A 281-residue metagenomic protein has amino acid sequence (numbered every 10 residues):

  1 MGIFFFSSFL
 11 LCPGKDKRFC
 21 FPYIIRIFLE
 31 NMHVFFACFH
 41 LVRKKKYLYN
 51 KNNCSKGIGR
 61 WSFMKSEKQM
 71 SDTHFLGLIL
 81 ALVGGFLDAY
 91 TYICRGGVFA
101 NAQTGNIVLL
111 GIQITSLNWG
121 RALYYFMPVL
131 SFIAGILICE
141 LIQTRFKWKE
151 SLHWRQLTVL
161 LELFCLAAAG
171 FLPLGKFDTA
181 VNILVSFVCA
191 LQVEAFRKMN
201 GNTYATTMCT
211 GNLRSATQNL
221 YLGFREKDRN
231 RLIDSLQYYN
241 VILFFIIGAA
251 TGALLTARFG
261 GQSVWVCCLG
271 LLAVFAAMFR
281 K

Functional and structural regions predicted by a protein language model:
G2, G14, G57-G59: Residue-identity detector for glycine
F5-F9: Low-complexity proline/serine/threonine-rich segments in eukaryotic and viral proteins
M32-A37: Short hydrophobic alpha-helical segments enriched in small aliphatic residues
R43-F63: Short, Lys/Arg-enriched N-terminal segments with co-localized hydrophobic residues within the first ~10-30 amino acids
R60-K281: Alpha-helical transmembrane segments of multi-pass membrane proteins
